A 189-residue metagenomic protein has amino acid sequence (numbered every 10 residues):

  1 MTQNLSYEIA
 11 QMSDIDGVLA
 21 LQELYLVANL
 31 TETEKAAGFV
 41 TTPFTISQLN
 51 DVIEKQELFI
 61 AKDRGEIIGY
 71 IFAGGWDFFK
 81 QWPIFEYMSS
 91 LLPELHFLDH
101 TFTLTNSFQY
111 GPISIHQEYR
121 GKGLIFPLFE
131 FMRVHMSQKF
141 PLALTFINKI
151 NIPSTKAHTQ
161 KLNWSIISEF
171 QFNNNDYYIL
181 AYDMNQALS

Functional and structural regions predicted by a protein language model:
N4-E23, T31: A short beta-loop-alpha structural element at the N-terminal edge of CoA-dependent acyl/N-acetyltransferase catalytic
L26-S47: Conserved GNAT-fold acetyl-CoA-binding loop/helix
K55-I71, E86-S89: Conserved beta-hairpin
F72-P112: Conserved acyl-donor/pantetheine-binding loop and adjacent beta-alpha core of acyl/acetyltransferases and related
N106-Y110, M136-N148: Conserved GNAT acetyl-CoA-binding A-motif
I113-R120, T145-T155: Conserved beta-strand-loop-alpha-helix junction that forms the acyl-donor binding cleft
I115, G121-V134, Q160: Conserved acetyl-CoA-binding loop-helix of GNAT-fold acetyltransferases
K149-S168: Conserved active-site alpha-helix within GNAT-family acetyltransferase domains
